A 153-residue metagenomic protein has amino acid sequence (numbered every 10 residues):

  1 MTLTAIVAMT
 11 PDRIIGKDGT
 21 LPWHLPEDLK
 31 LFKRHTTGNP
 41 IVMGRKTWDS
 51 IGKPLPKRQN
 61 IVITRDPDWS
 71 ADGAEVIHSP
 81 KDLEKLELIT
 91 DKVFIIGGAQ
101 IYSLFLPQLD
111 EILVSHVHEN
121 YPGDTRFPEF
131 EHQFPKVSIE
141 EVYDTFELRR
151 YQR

Functional and structural regions predicted by a protein language model:
M1-R153: Enzymes that bind and transform nitrogen-containing heteroaromatic metabolites
